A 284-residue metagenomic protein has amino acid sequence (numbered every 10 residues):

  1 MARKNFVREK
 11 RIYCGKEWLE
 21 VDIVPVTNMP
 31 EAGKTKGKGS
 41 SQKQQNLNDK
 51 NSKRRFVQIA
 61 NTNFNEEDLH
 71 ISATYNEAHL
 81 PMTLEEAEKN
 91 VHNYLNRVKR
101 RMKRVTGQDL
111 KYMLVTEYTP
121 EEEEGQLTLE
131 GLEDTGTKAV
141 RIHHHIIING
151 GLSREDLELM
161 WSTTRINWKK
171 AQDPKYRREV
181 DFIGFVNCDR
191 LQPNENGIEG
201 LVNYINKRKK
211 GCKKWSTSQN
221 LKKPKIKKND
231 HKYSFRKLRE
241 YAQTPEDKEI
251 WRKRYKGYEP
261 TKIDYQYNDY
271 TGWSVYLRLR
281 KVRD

Functional and structural regions predicted by a protein language model:
M1-V140, G150-D284: Right-hand nucleic-acid polymerase module
